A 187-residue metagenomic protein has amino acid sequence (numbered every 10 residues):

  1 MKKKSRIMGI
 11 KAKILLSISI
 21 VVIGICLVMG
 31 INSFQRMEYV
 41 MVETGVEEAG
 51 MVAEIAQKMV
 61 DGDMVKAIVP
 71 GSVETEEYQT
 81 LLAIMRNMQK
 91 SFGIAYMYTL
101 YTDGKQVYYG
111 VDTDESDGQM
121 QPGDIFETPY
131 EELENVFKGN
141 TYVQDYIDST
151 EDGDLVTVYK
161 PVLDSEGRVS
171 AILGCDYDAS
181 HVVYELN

Functional and structural regions predicted by a protein language model:
M1-M8, A83: Non-catalytic regulatory/interaction regions at protein termini and inter-domain linkers
R6-Q35: Extreme N-terminal signal-anchor transmembrane helix of membrane signaling/transducer proteins, especially in bacteria
I18, N32-K58, S72-E76: Juxtamembrane membrane-water interface segments immediately C-terminal to a transmembrane helix
R86-V107: Short N-terminal helix-loop-first-beta-strand/juxtamembrane motif that initiates sensory/input modules
T113-D148: Extracytoplasmic/periplasmic sensor domains and loops in membrane signaling proteins
Y142-V143, D152-P161: A short beta-strand signature within small-molecule sensing/ligand-binding domains used in signal transduction
D152, L163-D164, G174-N187: Helix-start (N-cap) segments at beta->loop->alpha junctions that couple sensory/regulatory domains to adjoining helices
